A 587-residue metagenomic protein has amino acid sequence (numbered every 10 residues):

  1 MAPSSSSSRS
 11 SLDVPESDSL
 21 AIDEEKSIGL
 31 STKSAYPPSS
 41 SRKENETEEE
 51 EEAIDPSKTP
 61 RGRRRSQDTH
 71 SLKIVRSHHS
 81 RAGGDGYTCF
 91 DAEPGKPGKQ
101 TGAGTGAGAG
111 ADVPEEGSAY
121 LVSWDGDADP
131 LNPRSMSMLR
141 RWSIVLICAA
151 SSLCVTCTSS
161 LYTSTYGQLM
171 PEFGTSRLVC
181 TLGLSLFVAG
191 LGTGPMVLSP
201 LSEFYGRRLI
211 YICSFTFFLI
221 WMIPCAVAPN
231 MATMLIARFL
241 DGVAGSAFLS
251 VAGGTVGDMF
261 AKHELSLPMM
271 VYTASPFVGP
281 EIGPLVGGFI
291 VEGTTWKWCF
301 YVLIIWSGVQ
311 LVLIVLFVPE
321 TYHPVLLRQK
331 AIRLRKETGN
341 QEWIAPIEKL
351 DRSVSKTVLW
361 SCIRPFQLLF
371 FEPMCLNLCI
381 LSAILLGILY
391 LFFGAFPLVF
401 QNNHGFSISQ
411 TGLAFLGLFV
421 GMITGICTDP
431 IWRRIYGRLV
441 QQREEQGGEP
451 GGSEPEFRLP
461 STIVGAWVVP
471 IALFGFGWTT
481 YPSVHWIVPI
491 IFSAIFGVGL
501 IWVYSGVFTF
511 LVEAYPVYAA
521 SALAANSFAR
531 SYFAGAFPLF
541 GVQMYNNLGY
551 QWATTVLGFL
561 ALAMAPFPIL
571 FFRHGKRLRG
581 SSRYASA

Functional and structural regions predicted by a protein language model:
M1-R140, V318-W360, R433-P455, R577-A587: Intrinsically disordered, low-complexity terminal tails of fungal membrane proteins
S118-A587: A six-helix transmembrane bundle that forms the core substrate pathway of small-molecule transporters
